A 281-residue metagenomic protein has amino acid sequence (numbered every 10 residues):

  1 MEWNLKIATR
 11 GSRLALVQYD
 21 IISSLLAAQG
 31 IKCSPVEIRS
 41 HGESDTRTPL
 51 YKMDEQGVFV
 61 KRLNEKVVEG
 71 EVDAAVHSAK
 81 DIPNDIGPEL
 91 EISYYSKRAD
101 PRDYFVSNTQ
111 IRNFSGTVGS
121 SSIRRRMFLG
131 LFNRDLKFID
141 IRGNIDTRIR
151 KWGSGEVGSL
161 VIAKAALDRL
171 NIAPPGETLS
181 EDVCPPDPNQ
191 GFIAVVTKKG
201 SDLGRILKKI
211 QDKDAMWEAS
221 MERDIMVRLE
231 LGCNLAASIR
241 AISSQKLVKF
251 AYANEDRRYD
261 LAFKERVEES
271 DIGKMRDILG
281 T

Functional and structural regions predicted by a protein language model:
E2-D45, K52, R126, L131-T281: Small-molecule-sensing regulatory modules
K6-A8, A75, S93, G119 (+1 more regions): Short, well-ordered beta-strand segments
G11, V60, S122-I123: Helix N-cap/beta->alpha junction signal
T48-A74: Short, structured active-site "lid" loops
V72-V76, G158-S159: Short, Asp-centered acidic motifs that coordinate Mg2+ and/or phosphate in catalytic or ligand-binding sites
A79-I82, A165-L167: Short glycine-rich anion-binding loops that position phosphate/pyrophosphate groups of nucleotides and phosphorylated
A79-K80, I86-I139, G200: A conserved helix-loop-strand patch within extracytoplasmic ligand-binding domains of the periplasmic binding
